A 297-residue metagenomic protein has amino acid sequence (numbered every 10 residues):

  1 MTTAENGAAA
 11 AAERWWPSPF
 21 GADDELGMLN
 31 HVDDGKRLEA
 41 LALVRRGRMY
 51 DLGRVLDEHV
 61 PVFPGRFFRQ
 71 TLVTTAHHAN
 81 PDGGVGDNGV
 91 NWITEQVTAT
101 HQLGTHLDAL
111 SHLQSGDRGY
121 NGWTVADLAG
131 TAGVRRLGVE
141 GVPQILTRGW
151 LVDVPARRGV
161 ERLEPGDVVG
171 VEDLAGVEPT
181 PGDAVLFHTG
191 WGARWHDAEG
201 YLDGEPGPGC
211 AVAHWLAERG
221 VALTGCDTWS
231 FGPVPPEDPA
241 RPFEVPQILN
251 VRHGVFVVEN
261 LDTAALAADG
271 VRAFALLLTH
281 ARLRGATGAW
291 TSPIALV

Functional and structural regions predicted by a protein language model:
M1-V297: Active-/binding-site microenvironments in catalytic and ligand-binding cores
